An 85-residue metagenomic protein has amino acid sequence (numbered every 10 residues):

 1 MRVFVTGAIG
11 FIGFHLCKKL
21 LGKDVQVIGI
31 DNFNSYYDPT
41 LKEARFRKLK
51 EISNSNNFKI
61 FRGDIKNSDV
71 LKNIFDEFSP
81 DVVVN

Functional and structural regions predicted by a protein language model:
M1-N85: N-terminal Rossmann-like NAD(P)+-binding domain of SDR-like oxidoreductases, especially those catalyzing
